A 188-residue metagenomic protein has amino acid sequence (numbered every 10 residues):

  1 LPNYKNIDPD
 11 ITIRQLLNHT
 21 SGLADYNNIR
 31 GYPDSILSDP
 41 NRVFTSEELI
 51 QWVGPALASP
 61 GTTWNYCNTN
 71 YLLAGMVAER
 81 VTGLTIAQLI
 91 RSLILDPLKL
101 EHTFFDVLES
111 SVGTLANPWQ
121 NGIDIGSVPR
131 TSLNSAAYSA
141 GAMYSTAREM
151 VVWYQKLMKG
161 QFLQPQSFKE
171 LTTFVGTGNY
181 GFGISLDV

Functional and structural regions predicted by a protein language model:
L1-P2: Short aromatic/hydrophobic helix-turn
N6-V188: Short, surface-exposed loop or secondary-structure junction motifs that flank catalytic or metal-binding residues
